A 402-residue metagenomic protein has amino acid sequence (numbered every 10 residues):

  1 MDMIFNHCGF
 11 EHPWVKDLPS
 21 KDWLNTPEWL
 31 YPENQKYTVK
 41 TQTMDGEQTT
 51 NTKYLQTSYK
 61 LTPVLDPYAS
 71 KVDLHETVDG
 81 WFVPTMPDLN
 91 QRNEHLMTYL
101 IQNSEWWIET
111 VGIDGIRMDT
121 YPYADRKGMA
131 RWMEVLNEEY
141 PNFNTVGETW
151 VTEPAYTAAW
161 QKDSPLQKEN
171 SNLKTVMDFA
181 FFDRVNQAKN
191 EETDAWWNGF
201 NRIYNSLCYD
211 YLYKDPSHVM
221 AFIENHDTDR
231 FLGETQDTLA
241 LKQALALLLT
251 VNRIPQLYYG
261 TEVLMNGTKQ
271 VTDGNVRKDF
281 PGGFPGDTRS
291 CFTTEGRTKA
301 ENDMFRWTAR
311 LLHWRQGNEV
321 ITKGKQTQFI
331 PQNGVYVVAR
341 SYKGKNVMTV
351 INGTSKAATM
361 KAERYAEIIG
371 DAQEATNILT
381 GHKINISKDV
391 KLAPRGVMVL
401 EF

Functional and structural regions predicted by a protein language model:
M1-E105, T110, M129-E138, A155 (+1 more regions): Substrate-binding/active-site clefts of carbohydrate-active enzymes
N6-H7, H12-K21, N103-E105, E109-K214 (+8 more regions): Active-site-proximal helices and loops of the catalytic beta/alpha 8
L248, N252-N266: Substrate-binding cleft of secreted/luminal carbohydrate-active enzymes
G324-G344: Surface beta-strand/loop "capping" patches
V350-T354: Asparagine-centered strand-capping/turn motif at beta-strand->loop junctions
Y365-G381: Solvent-exposed beta-hairpin/edge-strand motifs
I386-F402: C-terminal beta-strand-rich structural cap/linker in extracellular carbohydrate-active enzymes
